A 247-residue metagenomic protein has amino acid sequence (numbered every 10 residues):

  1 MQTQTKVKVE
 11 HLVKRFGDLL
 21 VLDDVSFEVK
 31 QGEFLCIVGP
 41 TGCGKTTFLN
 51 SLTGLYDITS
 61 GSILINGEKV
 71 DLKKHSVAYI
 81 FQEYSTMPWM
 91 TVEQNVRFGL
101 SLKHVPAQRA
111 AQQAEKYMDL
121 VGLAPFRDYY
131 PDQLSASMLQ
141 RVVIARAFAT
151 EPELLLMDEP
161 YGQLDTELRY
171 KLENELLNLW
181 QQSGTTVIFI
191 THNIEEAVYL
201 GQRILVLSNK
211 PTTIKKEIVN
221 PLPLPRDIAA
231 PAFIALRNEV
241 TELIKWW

Functional and structural regions predicted by a protein language model:
V38-P40: The feature captures the beta-strand-to-loop junction immediately N-terminal to the Walker
T53: Helix-to-loop junction immediately C-terminal to a conserved catalytic motif
G61-L72: Conserved ABC transporter NBD signature motif
E93-S101, A111, E115, V219: Short helical segment in ABC ATPase nucleotide-binding domains corresponding to the A-loop/adjacent helical element
Y129-D132, T150: Conserved signature/switch motifs of ABC ATPase nucleotide-binding domains
L155-D158: Catalytic Walker B motif of ABC-type/P-loop ATPase nucleotide-binding domains
